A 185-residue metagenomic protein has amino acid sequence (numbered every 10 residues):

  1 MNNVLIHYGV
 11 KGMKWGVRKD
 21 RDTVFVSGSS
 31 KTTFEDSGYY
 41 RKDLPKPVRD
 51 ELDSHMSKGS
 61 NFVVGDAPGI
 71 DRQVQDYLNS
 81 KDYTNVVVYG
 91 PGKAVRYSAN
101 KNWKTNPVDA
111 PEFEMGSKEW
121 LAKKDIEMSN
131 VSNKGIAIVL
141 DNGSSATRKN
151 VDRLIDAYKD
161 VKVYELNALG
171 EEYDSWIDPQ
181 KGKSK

Functional and structural regions predicted by a protein language model:
M1-D22, K185: Charge-dense, intrinsically disordered terminal/linker segments
F25: Conserved beta-strand segments that form the floor/walls of ligand-binding pockets within enzyme and binding domains
G28-N61, G65-G182: Acidic/glycine-enriched connector segments
